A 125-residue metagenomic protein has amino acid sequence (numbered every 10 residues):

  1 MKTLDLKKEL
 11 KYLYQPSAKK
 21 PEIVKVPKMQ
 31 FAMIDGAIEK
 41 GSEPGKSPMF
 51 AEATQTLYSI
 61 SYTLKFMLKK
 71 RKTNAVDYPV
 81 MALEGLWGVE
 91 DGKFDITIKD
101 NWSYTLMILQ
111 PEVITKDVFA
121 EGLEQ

Functional and structural regions predicted by a protein language model:
M1-Q125: A solvent-exposed interaction/effector surface
